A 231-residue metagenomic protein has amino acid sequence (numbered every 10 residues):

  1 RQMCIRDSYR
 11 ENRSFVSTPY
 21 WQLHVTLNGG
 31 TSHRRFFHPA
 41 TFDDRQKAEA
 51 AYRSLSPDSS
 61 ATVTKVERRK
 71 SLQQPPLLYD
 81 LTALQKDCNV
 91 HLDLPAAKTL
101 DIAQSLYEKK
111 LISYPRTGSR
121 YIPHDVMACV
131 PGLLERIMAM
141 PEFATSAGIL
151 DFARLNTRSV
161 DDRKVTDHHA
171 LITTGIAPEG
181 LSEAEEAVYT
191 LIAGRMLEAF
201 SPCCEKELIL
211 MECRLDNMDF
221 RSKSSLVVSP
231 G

Functional and structural regions predicted by a protein language model:
Q2, R6-R68, D151-R154, K164-P230: Phosphate-backbone binding and catalysis cores of DNA-processing enzymes
A48-V188, F200, E207: Structured DNA-binding interfaces in DNA transaction proteins
